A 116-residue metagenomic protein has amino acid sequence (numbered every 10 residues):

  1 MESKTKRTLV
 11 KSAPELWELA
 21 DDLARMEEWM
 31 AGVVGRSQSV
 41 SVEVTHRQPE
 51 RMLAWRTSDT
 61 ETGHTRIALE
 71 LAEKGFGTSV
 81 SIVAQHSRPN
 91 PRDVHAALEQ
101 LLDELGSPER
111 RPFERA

Functional and structural regions predicted by a protein language model:
M1-K6, S39, M52, R66 (+1 more regions): Intrinsic-disorder/low-complexity, polar/charged segments enriched in Ser/Thr/Lys/Arg/Asp/Glu/Gln
M1-R36: Hydrophobic ligand-binding cavity/cleft-lining segments
R7, V40-H46, T57, T65-E73: Hydrophobic/aromatic beta-strand elements that line small-molecule binding cavities or substrate pockets in beta-rich
A13-P14, H46-E50, L71-S79: A short, structured loop/turn motif at beta-sheet edges
L16-A20, M26, V44, W55 (+1 more regions): Hydrophobic pocket/interface hotspot
A31-G35, R47-R56: Short, hydrophobic/aromatic-rich segments at coil-to-beta transitions
L53-T60, I82-A84: Short beta-strand segments that buttress and anchor functional surface loops
Q85-A116: A conserved amphipathic terminal alpha-helix motif
